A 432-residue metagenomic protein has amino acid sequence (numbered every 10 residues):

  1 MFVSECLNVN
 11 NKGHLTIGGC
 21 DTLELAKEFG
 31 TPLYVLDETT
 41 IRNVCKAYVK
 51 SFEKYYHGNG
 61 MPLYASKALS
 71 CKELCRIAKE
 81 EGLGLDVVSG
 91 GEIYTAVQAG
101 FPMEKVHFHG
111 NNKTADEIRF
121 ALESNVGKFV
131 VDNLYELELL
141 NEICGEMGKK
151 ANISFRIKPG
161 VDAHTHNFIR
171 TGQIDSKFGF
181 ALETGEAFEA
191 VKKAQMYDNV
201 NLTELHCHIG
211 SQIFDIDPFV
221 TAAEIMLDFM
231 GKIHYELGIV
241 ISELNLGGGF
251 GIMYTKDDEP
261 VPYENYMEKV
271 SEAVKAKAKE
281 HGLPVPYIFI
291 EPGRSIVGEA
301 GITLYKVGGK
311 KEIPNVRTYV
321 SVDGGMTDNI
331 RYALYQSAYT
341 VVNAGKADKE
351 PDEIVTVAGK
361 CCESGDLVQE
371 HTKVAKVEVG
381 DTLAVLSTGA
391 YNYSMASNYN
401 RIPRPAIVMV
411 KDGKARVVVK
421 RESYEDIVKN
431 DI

Functional and structural regions predicted by a protein language model:
M1-N152, F188, K192, M196-Y197 (+3 more regions): A charged N-terminal "starter" segment
A65, N152-K158, H206-H208, N245-G247 (+2 more regions): Short beta-strand segments
A68-S70, G91-E92, N112-T114, N133-Y135 (+6 more regions): Active-site-proximal loop/turn and secondary-structure-junction residues that shape catalytic pockets, frequently
C75, Q98, I118-E123, L140-I143 (+6 more regions): Short acidic, glycine/serine/threonine-rich loops at helix termini
G84, G127, A151, T203 (+3 more regions): The start of beta-strands in P-loop NTPase/AAA+ ATPase cores
Q98-F101, L122-E123, G145-K149, R170-G172 (+10 more regions): Solvent-exposed alpha-helices and their adjacent loops that cap or buttress functional pockets in soluble metabolic
G160-G309, I402, K411: Active-site loop/helix belt of alpha/beta enzymes
K269, K275, L283-I432: Charged (often Lys/Glu-rich) extended helix/loop segments that serve as interaction or gating elements
